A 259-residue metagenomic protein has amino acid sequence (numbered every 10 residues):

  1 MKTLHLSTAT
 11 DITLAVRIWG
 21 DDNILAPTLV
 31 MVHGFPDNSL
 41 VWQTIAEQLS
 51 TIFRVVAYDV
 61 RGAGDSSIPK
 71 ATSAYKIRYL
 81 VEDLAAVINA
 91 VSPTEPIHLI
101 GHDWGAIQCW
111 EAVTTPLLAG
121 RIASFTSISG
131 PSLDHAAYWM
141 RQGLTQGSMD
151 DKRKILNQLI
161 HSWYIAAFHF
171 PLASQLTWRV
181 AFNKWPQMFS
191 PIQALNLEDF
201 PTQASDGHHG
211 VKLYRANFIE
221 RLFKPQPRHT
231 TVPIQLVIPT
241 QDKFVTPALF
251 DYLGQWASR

Functional and structural regions predicted by a protein language model:
M1-T13: N-terminal cap/lid segment of alpha/beta-hydrolase-fold proteins
T8, I18-G20, I238: Pocket-edge structural micro-motifs
T8, I24, G34, T202-D206: Generic detector of ordered secondary-structure context
T8, T28, T126: Ser/Thr-centric signal marking residues that sit in or immediately flank functional binding/regulatory motifs
I12-L14, V56, A63-I100, I107-R259: Flexible "cap/lid" subdomain of the alpha/beta-hydrolase fold that forms the substrate-access gate
R17-D65: Conserved HGGG/HGGXW glycine-rich cap/lid loop of the alpha/beta-hydrolase fold
V30-G34, H102, I238-P239: The conserved beta1-alpha1 loop
P36, G105-A106: Short active-site segment of divalent metal-dependent hydrolases/proteases that encodes the spacing between
